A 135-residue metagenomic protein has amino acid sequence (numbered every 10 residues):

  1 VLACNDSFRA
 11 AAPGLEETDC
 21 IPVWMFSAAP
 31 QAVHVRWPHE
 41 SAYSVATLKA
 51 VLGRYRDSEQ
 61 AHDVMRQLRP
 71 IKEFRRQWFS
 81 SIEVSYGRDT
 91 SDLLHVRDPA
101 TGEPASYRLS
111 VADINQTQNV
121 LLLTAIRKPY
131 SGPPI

Functional and structural regions predicted by a protein language model:
V1-G87: PAS-family sensory domains
A50-I135: C-terminal regulatory/effector modules of DNA-binding transcriptional regulators
